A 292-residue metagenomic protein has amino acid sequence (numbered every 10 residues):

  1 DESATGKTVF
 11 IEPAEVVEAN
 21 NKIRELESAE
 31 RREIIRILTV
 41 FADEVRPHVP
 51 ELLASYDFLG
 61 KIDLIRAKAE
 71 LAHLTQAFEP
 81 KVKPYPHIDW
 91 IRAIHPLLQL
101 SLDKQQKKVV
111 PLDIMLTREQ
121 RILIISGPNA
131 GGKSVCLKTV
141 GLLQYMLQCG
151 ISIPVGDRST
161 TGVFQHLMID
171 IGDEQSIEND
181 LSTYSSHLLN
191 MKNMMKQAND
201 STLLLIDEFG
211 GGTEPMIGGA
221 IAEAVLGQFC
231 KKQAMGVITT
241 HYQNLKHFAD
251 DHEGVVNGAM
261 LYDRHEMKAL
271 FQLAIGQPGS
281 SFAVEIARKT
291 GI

Functional and structural regions predicted by a protein language model:
D1-P50, K108-V110, E119-R121: Switch/coupling subdomain of P-loop NTPase systems
V17, K68, P96: Short loop/turn segments at secondary-structure transitions that flank enzyme active sites
V17, P50-L53, S182, S186-L189: A generic "alpha-helical surface" signal
I23-E30, L59, T139-G141, I286-A287: Short amphipathic C-terminal alpha-helix that caps PH/PH-like domains
E27, D63-R66, R92, M195: A structural signal for well-ordered alpha-helices, especially hydrophobic packing surfaces of coiled-coils
R32-K83: Charged, surface-exposed helical/loop "interaction arms" that form contiguous linear patches used for dimerization
K83-I292: ATPase nucleotide-binding head domains, primarily ABC-like/P-loop NTPase cores
